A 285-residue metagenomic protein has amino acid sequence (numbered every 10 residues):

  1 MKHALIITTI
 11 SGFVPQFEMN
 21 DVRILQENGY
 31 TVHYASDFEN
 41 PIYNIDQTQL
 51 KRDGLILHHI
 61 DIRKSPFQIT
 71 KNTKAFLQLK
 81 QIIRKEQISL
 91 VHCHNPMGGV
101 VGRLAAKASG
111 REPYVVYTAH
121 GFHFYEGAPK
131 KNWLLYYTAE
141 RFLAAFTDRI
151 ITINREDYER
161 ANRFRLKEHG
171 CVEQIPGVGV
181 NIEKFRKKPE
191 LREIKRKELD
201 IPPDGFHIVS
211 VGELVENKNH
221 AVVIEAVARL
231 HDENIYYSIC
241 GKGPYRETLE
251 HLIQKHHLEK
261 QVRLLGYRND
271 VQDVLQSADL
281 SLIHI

Functional and structural regions predicted by a protein language model:
H3-K71, E156-R165, G170-E173: N-terminal strand-loop element at the rim of the active site of nucleotide-sugar-dependent glycosyltransferases
P15-N20, F206-R229, P244-H251: A conserved mid-protein helix/loop that constitutes part of the nucleotide-sugar donor-binding site
F17, T70-L77, P113-Y114, F124-F146: Nucleotide-sugar donor phosphate/pyrophosphate-binding loop at the beta->alpha transition of glycosyltransferases
H58, R141-L191: Donor nucleotide-sugar binding/catalytic pocket of nucleotide-sugar-dependent glycosyltransferases
F67-T70, N162-R163, V178-E198, D204 (+1 more regions): Acidic anion/phosphate-binding donor-loop and adjacent secondary structure in glycosyltransferase catalytic cores
C93-G98, A119: Short His-centered aromatic/hydrophobic patch
S238, Y245-T248, E259-N269, V274: Active-site donor-binding acidic/aromatic loop of nucleotide-activated sugar and phosphosugar transferases involved
I283-I285: Conserved small/polar residues in nucleotide/adenosyl-binding loops
